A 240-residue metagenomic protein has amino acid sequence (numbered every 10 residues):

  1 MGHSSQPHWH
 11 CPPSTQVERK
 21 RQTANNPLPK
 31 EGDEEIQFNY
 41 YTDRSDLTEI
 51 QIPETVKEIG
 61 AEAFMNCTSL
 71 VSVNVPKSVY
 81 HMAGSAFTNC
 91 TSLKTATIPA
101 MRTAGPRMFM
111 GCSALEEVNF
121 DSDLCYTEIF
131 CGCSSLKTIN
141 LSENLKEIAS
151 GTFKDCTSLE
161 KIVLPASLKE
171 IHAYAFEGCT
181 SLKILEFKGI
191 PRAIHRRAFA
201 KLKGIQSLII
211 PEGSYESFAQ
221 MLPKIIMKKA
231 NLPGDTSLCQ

Functional and structural regions predicted by a protein language model:
M1-G2, P7-W9, E18-E34, R44-E58 (+8 more regions): Structural signature of tandem-repeat unit edges
N39, G60-A63, A83-T88, G105-M108 (+4 more regions): Consensus positions within tandem repeat domains that build extended binding/scaffold surfaces
Y40-T42, A63-M65, P223: Surface-exposed repetitive/solenoidal architectures
